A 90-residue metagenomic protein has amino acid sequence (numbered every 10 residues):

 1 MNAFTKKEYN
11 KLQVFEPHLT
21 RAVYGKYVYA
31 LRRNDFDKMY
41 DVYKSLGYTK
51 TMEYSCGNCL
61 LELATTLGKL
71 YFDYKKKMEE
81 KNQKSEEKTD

Functional and structural regions predicted by a protein language model:
M1-Y24: Short terminal alpha-helical segments
P17-F72: Acidic, low-complexity, intrinsically disordered interaction modules
D73-K77: Short cysteine/histidine-rich metal-coordination sites, predominantly Zn2+-binding motifs
E80-D90: Short acidic DE-rich linear segments
